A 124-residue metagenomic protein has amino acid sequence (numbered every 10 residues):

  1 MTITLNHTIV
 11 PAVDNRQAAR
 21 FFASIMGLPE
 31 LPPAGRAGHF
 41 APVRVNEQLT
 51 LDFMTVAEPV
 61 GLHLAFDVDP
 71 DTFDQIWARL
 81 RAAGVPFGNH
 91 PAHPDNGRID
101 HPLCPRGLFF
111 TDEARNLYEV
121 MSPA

Functional and structural regions predicted by a protein language model:
T2-I3, I9-T50, A57: Core segments of cupin and vicinal oxygen chelate
L5-V13, A57-A83, R106-T111: Vicinal oxygen chelate
F22, W77, S122: Short, flexible helix/strand-to-coil boundary loops that buttress conserved ligand/catalytic motifs in alpha/beta
P33-R36, M54, H90, P123: Conserved beta-strand termini and adjacent loop/short-helix elements that scaffold enzyme active sites in alpha/beta
A41-R44, H63-L64, G97-P102: Short, solvent-exposed polar/charged micro-motifs at secondary-structure junctions
L49-L51, L62, Y118: Short beta-strand segments
A83-A124: Vicinal oxygen chelate
